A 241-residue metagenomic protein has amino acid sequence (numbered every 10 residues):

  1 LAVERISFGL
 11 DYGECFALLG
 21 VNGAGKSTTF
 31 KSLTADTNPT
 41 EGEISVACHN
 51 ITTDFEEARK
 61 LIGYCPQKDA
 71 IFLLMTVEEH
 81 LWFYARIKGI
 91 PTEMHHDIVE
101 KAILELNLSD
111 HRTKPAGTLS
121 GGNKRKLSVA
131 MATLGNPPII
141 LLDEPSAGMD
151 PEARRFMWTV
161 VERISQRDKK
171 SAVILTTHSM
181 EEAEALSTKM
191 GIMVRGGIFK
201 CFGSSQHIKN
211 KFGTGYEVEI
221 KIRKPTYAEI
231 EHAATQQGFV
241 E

Functional and structural regions predicted by a protein language model:
G42-T53, E57-A58: Conserved ABC transporter NBD signature motif
W82, R86, E93-H111: Conserved ABC ATPase "signature" region
P115-L119: Conserved ABC ATPase signature
V129, M157: Hydrophobic anchor residue at the start of the ABC signature
I140-D143: Catalytic Walker B motif of ABC-type/P-loop ATPase nucleotide-binding domains
T159-E241: ABC transporter nucleotide-binding domain
